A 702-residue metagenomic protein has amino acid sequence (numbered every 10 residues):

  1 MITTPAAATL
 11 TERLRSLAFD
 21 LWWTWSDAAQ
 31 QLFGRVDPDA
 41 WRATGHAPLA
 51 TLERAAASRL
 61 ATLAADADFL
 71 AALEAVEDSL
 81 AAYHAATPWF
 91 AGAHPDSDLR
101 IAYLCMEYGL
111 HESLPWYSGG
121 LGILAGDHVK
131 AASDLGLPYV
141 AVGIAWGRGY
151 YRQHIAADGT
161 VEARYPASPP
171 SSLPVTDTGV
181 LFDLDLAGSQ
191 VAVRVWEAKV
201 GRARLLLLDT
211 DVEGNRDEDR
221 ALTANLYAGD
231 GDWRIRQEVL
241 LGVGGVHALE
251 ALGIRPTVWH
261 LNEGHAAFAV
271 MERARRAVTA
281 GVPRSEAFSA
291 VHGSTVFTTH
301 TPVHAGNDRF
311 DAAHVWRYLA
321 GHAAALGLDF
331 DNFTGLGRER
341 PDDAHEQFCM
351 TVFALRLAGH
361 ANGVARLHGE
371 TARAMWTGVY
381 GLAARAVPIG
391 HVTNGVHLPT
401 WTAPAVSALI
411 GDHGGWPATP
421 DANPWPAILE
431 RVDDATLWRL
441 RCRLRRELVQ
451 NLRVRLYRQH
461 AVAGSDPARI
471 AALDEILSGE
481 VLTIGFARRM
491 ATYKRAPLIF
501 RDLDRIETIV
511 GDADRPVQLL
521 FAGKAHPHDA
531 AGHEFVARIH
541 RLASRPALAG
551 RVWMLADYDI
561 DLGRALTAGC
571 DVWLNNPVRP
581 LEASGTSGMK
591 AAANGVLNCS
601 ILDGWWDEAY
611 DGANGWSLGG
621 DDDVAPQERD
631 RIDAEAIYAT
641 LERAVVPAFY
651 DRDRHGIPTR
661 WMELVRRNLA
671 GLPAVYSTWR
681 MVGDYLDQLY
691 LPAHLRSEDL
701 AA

Functional and structural regions predicted by a protein language model:
M1-A702: Catalytic cores of carbohydrate-active enzymes across secretory and cytosolic contexts
